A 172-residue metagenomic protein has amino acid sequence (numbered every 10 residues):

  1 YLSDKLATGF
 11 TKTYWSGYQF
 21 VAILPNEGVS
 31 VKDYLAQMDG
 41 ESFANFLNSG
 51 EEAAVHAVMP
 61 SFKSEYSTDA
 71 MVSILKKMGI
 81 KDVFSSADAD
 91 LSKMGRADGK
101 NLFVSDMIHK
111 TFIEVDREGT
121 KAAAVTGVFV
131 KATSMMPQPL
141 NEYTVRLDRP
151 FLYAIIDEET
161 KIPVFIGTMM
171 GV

Functional and structural regions predicted by a protein language model:
Y1-V172: Secretory/exported precursors with cleavable N-terminal leaders
